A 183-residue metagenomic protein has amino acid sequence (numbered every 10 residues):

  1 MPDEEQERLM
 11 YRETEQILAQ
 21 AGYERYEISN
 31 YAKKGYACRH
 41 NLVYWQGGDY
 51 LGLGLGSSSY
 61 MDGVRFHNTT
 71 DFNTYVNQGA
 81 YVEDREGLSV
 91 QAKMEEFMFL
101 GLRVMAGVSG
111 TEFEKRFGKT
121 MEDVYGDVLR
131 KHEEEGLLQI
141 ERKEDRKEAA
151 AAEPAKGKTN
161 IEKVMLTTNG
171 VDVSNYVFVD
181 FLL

Functional and structural regions predicted by a protein language model:
M1-K119: C-terminal scaffold of the Radical SAM
T14-L18, H132, V177: Hydrophobic alpha-helical packing residues
A92-F99, G126, V171, N175: Non-catalytic, well-ordered alpha-helical scaffold segments
G118-E134: Short amphipathic alpha-helical interaction segments
E133-K147, K156-T159: A short, conserved structural fragment
N160-L166: A generic structural motif
T168-L183: Short, amphipathic alpha-helical interaction segments positioned at domain boundaries
